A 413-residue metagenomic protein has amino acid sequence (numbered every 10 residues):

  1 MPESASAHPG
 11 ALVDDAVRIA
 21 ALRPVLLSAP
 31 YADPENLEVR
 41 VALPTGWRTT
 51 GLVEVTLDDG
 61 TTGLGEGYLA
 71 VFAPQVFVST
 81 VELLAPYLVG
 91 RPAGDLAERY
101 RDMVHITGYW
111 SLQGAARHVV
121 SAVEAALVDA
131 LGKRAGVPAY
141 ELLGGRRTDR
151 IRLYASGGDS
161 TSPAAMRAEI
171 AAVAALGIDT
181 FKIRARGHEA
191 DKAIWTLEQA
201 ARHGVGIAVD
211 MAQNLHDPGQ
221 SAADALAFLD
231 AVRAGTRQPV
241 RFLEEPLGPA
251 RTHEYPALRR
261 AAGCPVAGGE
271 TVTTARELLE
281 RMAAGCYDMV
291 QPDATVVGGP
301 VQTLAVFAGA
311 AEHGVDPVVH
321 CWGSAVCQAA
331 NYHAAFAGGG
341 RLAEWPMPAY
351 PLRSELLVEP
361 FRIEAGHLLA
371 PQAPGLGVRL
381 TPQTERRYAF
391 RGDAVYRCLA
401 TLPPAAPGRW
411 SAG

Functional and structural regions predicted by a protein language model:
P2, L12-A20, P24-Y31, T45 (+1 more regions): Flexible C-terminal active-site loop/helix
A16-A21, T56-R134: Metal- or metallocofactor-binding catalytic centers and their adjacent structured scaffolds across diverse enzyme
I19, G60, L84, V123 (+6 more regions): Conserved, mostly hydrophobic/aromatic
Y31-V39: Short Pro/Gly-enriched beta-strand edge/turn motifs at strand-loop
G63-G65, L153-G157, D179-I183, V205-M211 (+5 more regions): Hydrophobic faces of well-ordered beta-strands that scaffold small-molecule active sites in alpha/beta enzyme cores
A115, V119-V120, E124-S160: Glycine-rich, aromatic-flanked loop segments that form ligand/cofactor-binding clefts across common enzyme folds
G144-A257, A261-A262: Metal-dependent enolase-superfamily TIM-barrel catalytic cores that perform enediolate-based chemistry
P239, G248-A267, V272-R379: Shared catalytic-loop signature of beta/alpha-barrel
